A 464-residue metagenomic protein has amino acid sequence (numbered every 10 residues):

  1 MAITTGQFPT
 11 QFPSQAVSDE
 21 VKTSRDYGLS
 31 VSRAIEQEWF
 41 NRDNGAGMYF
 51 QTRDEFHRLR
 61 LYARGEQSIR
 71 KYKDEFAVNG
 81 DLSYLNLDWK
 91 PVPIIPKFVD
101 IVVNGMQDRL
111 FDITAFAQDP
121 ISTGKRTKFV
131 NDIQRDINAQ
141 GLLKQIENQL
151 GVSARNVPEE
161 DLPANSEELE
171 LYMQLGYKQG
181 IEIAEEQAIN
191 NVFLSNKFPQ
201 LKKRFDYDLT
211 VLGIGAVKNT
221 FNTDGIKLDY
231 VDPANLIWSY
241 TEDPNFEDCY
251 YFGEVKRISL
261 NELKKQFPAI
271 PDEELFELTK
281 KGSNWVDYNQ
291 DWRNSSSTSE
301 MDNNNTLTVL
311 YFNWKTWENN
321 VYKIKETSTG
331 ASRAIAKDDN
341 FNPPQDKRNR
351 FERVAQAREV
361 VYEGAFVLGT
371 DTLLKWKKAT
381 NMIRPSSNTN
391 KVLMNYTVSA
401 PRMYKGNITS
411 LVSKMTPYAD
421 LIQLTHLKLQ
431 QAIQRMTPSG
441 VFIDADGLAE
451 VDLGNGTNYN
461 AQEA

Functional and structural regions predicted by a protein language model:
M1-A357, Y362: Extended, helix-rich architectural segments
E326-A464: Extended, charged amphipathic alpha-helical segments
